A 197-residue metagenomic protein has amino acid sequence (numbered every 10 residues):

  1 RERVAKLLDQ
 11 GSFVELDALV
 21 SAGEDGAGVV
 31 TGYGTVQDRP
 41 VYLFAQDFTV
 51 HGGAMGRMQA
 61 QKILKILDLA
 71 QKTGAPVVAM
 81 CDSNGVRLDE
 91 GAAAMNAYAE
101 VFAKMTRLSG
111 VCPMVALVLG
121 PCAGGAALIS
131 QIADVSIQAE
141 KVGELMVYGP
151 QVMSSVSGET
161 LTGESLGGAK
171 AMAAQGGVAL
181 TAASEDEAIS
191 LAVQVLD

Functional and structural regions predicted by a protein language model:
R1-V115, P121, A126-L128, I132-Y148 (+1 more regions): Terminal-region recognition feature
M153: N-terminal cationic and glycine-rich segments that engage phosphates or anionic surfaces
